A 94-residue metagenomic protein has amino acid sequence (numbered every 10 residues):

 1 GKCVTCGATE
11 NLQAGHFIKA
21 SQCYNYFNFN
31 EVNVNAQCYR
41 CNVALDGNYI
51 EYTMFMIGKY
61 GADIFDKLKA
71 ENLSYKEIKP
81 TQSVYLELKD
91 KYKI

Functional and structural regions predicted by a protein language model:
V4-V34: Histidine-centered nuclease catalytic patch
N11, N33-Y60: Short Cys/His-centered divalent metal-binding micro-motifs
F65-I94: Short flanking/linker segments adjacent to small metal-binding domains or redox-active Cys/His motifs
